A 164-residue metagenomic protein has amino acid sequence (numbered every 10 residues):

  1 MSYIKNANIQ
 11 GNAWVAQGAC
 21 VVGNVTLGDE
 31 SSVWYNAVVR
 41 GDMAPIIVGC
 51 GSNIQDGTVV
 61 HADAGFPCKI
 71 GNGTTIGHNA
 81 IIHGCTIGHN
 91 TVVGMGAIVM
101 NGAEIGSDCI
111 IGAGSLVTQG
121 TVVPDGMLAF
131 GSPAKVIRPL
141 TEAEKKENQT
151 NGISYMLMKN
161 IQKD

Functional and structural regions predicted by a protein language model:
M1-I9, D42-C50, D56-T58, A62-D63 (+2 more regions): Glycine-rich hexapeptide-repeat left-handed beta-helix
N6, G11-I47, H61-G65: N-terminal first-folded block
